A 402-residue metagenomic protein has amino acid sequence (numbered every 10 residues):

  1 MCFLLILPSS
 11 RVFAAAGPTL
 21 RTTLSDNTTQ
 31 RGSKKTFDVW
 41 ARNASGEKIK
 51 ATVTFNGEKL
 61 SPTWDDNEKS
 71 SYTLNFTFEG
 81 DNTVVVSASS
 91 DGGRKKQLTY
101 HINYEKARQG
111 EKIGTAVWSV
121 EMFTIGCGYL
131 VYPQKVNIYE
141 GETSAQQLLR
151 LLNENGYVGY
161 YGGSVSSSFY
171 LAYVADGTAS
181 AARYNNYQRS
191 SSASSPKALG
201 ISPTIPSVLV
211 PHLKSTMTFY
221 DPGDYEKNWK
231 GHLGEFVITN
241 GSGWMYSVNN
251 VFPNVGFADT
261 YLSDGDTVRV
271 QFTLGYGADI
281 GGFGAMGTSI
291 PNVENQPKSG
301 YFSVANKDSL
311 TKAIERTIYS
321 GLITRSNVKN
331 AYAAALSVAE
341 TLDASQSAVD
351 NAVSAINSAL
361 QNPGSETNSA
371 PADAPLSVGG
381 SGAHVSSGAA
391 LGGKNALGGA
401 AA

Functional and structural regions predicted by a protein language model:
M1-P8: Bacterial N-terminal signal peptides
P8-G399: Ubiquitin-like/PB1-type beta-grasp interaction modules and other compact soluble beta-rich domains
